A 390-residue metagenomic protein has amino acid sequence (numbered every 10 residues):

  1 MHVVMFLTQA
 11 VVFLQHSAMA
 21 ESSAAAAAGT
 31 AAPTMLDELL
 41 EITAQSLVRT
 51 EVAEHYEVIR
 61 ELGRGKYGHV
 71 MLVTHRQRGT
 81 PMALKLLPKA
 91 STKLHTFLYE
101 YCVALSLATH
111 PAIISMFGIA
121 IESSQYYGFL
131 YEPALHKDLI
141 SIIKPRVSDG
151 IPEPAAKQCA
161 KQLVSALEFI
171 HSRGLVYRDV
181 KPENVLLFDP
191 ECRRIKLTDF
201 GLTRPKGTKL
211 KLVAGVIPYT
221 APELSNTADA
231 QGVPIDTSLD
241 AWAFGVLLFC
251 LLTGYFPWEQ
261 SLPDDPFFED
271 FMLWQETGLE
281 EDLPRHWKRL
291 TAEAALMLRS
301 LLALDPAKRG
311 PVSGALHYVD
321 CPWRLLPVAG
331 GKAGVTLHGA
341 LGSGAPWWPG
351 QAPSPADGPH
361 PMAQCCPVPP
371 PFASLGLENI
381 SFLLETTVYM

Functional and structural regions predicted by a protein language model:
L7-E51, I59: Juxta-kinase regulatory segment immediately upstream of eukaryotic protein kinase catalytic domains
H69: Conserved N-lobe ATP-binding subsite of Hanks-type protein kinase domains, especially the beta3 VAIK lysine
L86-A108: Conserved N-lobe beta3->alphaC-helix segment of eukaryotic protein kinase catalytic domains
S115-Y127: Short beta-strand micro-motifs within the conserved protein kinase catalytic domain, predominantly in the N-lobe
S124-D138: Conserved short submotifs of the Hanks-type protein kinase catalytic core that shape the nucleotide-binding pocket
C159-A160: Activation segment signature within eukaryotic-like protein kinase domains
H171-F188: Catalytic-loop of the protein kinase fold
A303-A329: Terminal C-lobe "cap" of eukaryotic-type protein kinase domains
